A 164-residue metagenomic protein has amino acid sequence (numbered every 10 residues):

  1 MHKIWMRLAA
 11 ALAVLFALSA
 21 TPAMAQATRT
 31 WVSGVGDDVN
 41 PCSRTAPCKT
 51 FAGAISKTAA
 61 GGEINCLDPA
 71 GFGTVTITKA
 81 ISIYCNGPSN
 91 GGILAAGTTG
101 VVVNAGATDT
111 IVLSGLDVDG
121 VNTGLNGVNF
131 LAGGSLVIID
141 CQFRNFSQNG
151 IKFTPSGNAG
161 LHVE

Functional and structural regions predicted by a protein language model:
M1-W5: N-terminal secretory signal peptides that target proteins for export/translocation
A9-A20: Bacterial N-terminal signal peptides
T21-A25: Sec/Tat signal peptide C-region and signal peptidase I cleavage site
Q26-T30: Cleaved targeting-peptide boundary
G34-G73: Acidic Gly/Asp/Thr-rich repetitive segments characteristic of extracellular carbohydrate-active and adhesion proteins
T74, A80-N129, I139-Q142: Right-handed parallel beta-helix/beta-spiral solenoid domain characteristic of secreted/periplasmic
A107-D109, G134, G157-A159: Small-residue (G/S/T/A) turn/hinge positions that recur once per unit in extracellular repeat modules
N149-E164: Solenoidal tandem-repeat scaffolds enriched in leucines and small polar residues
